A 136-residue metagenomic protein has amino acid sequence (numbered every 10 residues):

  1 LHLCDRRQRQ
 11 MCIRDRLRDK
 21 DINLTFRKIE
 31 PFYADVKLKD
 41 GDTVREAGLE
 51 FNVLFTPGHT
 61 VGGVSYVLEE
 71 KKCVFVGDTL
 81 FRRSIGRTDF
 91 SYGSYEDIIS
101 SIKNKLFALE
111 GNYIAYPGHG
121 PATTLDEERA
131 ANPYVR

Functional and structural regions predicted by a protein language model:
L1-C4, G48, F107-A108: Structural motif
L1-I13: Single conserved hydrophobic/aromatic residue that forms the stacking wall/gate of nucleotide- or nucleobase-binding
R14-R18: Short, charged, surface-exposed secondary-structure boundary motifs
D19-I22, F26, T43, E50-F55 (+1 more regions): Metallo-beta-lactamase
V36-K39: Short acidic-hydrophobic, aromatic-tinged amphipathic segments that line or gate anion-handling sites
